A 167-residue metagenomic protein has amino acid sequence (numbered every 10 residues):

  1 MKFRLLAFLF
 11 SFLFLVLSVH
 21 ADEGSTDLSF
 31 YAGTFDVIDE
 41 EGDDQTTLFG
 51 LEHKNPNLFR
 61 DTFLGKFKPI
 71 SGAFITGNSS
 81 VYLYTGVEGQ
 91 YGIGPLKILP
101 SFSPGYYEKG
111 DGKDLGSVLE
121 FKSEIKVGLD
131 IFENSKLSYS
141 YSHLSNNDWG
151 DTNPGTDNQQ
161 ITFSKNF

Functional and structural regions predicted by a protein language model:
L6-V16: Bacterial N-terminal signal peptides
H20-S25, E41, P56-F67, G92-I98 (+1 more regions): Short loop/turn motifs that connect adjacent beta-strands in outer-membrane beta-barrel proteins
A21-N57: Outer-membrane beta-barrel initiation region
L28-D36, L64-T76, L99-E108, S140-S145: Transmembrane beta-strand segments that form the barrel wall of outer-membrane beta-barrel proteins
V37-T47, A73-Y84, G112-V118, D148-T156: Solvent-exposed loop/turn segments connecting transmembrane beta-strands in outer-membrane beta-barrel proteins
T46-L51, L129, P154-F167: Outer-membrane beta-barrel "beta-signal"
H53-N55, G89-Y91, L129, H143 (+1 more regions): Residue-level signature of outer-membrane beta-barrel architecture
N78-F102: Helix-adjacent hinge/juxtasegments
